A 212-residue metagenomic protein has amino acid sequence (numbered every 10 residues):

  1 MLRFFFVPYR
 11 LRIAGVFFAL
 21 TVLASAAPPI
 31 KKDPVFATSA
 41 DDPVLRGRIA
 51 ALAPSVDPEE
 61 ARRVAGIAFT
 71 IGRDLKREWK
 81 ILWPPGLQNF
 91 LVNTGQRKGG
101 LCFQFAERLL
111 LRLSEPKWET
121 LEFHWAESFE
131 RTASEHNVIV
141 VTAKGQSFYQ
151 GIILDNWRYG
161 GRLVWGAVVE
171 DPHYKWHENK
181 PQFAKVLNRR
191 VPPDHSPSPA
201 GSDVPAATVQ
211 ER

Functional and structural regions predicted by a protein language model:
M1-Y9: N-terminal secretory signal peptides that target proteins for export/translocation
R10-V22: Bacterial N-terminal signal peptides
A24-A26: Boundary at the C-terminal end of the N-terminal hydrophobic targeting segment
T38, P54-A61, G95-A106: Solvent-exposed, acidic/flexible segments
V44-F90: Secondary-structure boundary elements
L87-A133: Mid-length scaffold segments of soluble, non-membrane domains
S114-L163: Hydrophobic/aromatic-rich core segments of domains that either
Q146-R212: A recognition module on extended beta-rich or small alphabeta surfaces enriched in W/G with H and D/E
